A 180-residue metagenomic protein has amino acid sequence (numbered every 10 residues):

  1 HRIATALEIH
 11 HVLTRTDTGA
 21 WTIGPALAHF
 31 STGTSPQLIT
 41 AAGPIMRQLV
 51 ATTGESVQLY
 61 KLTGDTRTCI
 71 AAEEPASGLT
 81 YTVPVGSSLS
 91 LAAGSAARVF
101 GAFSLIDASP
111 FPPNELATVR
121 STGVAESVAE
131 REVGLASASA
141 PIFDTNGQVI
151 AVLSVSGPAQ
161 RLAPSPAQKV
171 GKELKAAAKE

Functional and structural regions predicted by a protein language model:
H1-P36: N-terminal helix-turn-helix
L13-T14, L59-Y60, I142: A structural signal for short hydrophobic beta-strand segments in well-ordered beta-sheet cores
D17, T63, T145-N146: Short, ordered coil/turn segments that flank beta-strands lining enzyme active or ligand-binding pockets
T22-D107: Amphipathic alpha-helical effector-binding/dimerization core of metabolite-sensing transcriptional regulators
A51, A129-L135: Short loop/turn motifs at secondary-structure junctions and domain boundaries
A108-A117, S121-A125, V133, A151-E180: Juxtadomain coupling helices with adjacent low-complexity linkers
A138-T145: A short, hydrophobic, proline-anchored segment that marks a local hinge/packing element in signaling and regulatory
